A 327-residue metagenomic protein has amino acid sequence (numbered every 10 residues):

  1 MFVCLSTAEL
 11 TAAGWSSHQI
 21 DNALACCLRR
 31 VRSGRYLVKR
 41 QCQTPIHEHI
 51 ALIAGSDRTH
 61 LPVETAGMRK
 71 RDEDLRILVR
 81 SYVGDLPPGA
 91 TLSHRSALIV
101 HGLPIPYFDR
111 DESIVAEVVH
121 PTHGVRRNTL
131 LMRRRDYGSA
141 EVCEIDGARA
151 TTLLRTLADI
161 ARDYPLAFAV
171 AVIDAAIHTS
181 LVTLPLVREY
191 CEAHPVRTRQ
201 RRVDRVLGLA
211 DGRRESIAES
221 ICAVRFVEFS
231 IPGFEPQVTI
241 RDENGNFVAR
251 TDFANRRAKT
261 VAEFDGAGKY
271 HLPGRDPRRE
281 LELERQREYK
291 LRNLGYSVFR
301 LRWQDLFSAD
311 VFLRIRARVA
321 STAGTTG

Functional and structural regions predicted by a protein language model:
M1-T198, T326-G327: Short gly/ser-rich loop at a beta-strand->alpha-helix junction or flexible surface loop bordering the NTP-binding
G14, I177-G327: Surface segments flanking catalytic/ligand-binding clefts of nucleic-acid enzymes
